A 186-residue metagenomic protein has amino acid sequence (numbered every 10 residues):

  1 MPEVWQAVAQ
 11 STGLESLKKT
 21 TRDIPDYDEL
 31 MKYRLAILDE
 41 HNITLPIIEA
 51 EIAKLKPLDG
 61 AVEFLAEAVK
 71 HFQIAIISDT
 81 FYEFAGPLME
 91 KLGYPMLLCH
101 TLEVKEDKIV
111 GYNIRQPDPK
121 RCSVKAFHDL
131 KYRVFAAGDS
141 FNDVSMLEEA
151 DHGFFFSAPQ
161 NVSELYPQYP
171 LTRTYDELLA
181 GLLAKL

Functional and structural regions predicted by a protein language model:
M1-A36: Active-site neighborhood of HAD-like aspartate-dependent phosphohydrolases
L30-G60: Metal-dependent phosphoesterase signature
E51-V62, I77-D79, C99-H100, Y112-D118: Conserved beta-strand/loop elements of the cytosolic catalytic core of P-type E1-E2 ATPases, chiefly in the P-domain
A61-M89, M96-H100: Substrate-recognition element of Asp-dependent hydrolases with the DxDx(T/V) motif
I74, S78-D79, Y132-R173: Acidic, Mg2+-coordinating phosphoryl-transfer loop and its flanking beta/alpha structural elements, shared across
E83-V134: Substrate-recognition "cap/lid" segment bordering the active-site pocket of phosphatases
L98, Y169-L178: Short acidic-hydrophobic, aromatic-tinged amphipathic segments that line or gate anion-handling sites
K105-Y112, S163-P170, G181-K185: Short, charged, surface-exposed secondary-structure boundary motifs
